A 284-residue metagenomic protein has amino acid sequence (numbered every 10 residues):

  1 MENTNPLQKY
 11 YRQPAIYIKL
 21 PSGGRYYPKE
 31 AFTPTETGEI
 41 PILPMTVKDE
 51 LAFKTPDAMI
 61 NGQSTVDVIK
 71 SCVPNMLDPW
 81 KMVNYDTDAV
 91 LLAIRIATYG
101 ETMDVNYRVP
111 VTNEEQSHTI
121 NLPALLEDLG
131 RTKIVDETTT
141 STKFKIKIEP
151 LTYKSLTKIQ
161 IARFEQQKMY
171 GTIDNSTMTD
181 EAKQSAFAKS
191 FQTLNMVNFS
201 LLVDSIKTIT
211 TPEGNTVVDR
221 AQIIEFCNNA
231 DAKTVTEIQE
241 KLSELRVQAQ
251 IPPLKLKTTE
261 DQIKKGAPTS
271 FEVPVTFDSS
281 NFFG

Functional and structural regions predicted by a protein language model:
M1-G284: Long C-terminal interaction/binding lobes of large macromolecular proteins
